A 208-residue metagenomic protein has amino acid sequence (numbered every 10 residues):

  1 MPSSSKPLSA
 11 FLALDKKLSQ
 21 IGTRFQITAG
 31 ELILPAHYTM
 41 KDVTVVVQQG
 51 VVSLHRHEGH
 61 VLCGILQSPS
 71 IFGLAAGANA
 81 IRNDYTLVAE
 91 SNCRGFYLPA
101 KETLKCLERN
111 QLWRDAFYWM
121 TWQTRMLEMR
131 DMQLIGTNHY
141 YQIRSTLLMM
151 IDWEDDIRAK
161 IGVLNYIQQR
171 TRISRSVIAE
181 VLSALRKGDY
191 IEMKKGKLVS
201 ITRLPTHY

Functional and structural regions predicted by a protein language model:
M1-I33, I71-F72, G77: Cyclic nucleotide-binding regulatory module and flanking cytosolic helices
Q20-I21, G30-V43, G59-V61, I81-N83: A short beta-loop-beta micro-motif enriched in histidine and acidic residues
T28, Q48-Q49, Q67, S91: A cytosolic small-molecule/anion-sensing beta-strand core signal
L34-Y38, H55-H57, A75-G77, M132-I135: Short histidine-centered beta-strand/loop micro-motifs that create catalytic or ligand/metal-coordination sites
K41-E58, S68-S70: Glycine- and acidic-residue-biased ligand/ion/polar-headgroup-sensing regions
C63-W119: Cyclic-nucleotide recognition modules
R114-I173: Polybasic "coupling" helices that flank or enter modular domains
M149-Y208: Phosphate-/nucleic-acid-contacting segments
